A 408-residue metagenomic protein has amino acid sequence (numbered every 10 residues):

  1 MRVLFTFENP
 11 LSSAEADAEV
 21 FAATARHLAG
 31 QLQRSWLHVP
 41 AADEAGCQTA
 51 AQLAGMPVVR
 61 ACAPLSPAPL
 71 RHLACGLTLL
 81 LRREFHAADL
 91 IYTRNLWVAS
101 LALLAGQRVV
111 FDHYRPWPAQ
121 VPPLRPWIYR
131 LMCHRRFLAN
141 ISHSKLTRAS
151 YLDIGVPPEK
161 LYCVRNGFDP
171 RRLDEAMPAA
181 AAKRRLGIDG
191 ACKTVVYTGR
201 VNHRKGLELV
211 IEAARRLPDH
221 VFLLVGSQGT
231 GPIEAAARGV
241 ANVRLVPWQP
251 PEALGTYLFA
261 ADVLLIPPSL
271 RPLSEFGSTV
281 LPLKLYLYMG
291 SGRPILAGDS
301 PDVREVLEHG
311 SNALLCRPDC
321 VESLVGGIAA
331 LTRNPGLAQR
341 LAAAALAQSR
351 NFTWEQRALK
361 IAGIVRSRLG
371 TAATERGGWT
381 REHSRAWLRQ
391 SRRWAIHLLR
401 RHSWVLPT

Functional and structural regions predicted by a protein language model:
M1-G46, A54-M56, H86, E212-R215 (+2 more regions): N-terminal subdomain of nucleotide-sugar transferases
L4-T6, D189-K205, I211-R215, L223: Conserved donor-binding/catalytic core segment of Leloir-type glycosyltransferases
Q48-A50, W127, D174-I188: A short helix/loop element that forms part of the nucleotide-sugar donor recognition site in Leloir-type
L146, G167: Carbohydrate-associated surface elements
R184, A330, L337-N351, G363: A short, well-ordered alpha-helix in the C-terminal region of glycosyltransferases
K205, P250-Y257, L264-L287, A297-E305: Nucleotide-sugar-dependent
P232-L258, V263: Nucleotide-activated donor-binding/catalytic signature segment of Leloir-type glycosyltransferases, i.e., the conserved
H309-G310, L314-V321, A329-G336: Conserved acidic donor-binding segment of nucleotide-sugar-dependent glycosyltransferases
